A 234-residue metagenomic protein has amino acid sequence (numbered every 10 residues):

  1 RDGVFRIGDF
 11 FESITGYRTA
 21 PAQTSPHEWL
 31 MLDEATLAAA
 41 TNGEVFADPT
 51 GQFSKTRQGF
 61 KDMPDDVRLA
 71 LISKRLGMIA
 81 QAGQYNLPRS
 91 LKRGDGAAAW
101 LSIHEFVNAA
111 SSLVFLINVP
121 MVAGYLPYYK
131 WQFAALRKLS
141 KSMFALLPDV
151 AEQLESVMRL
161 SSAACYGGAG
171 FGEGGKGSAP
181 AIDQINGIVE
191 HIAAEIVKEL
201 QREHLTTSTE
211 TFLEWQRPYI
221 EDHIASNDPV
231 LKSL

Functional and structural regions predicted by a protein language model:
R1-G94: Conserved NTP/Mg2+-binding pocket subregion across the NTase superfamily
R68, D95-A99, Y125, S178-A181 (+1 more regions): Residue-level recognition of alpha-helical structural elements
I72-L76, S102-I103, I185-I188, I192: Amphipathic alpha-helix face/heptad-repeat signature
L76-Q84, P88, K92-N118: Short, hydrophobic, well-ordered secondary-structure elements
A98-S102, F115-L136: Short acidic alpha-helical/loop segments enriched in Asp/Glu that coordinate divalent cations
A109-P120, L160, K198, R202: Amphipathic alpha-helical interaction surfaces
S140-L234: Terminal (often C-terminal) interaction modules
